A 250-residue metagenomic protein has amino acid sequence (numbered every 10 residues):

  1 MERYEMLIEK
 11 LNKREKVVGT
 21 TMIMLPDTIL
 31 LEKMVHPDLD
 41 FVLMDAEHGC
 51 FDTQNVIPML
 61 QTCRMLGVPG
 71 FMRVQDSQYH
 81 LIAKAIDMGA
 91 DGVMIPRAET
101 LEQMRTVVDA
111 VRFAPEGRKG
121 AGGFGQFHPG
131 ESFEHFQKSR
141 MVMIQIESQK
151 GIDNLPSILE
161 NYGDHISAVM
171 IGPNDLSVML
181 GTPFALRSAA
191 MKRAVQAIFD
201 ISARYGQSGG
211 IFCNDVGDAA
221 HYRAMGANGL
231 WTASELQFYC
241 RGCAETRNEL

Functional and structural regions predicted by a protein language model:
M1-G70, V74-S77, G163-S167, L176: Conserved N-terminal beta1-alpha1 strand-loop-helix module at the mouth
M1-M22, P129-K138, Q196-I198, A203-R204: N-terminal amphipathic alpha-helix/helix-capping segment at the start of soluble metabolic enzymes
M6, I57-M65, K84, M88 (+6 more regions): Alpha-helical scaffolding segments of alpha/beta enzyme cores, especially the outer helices of TIM-barrel or partial
V17-M22, V42-M44, G70-V74, V93-I95 (+4 more regions): Hydrophobic faces of well-ordered beta-strands that scaffold small-molecule active sites in alpha/beta enzyme cores
E32-H36, M72, S77-D91, I95 (+3 more regions): Catalytic cores of alpha/beta
M59, C63, L101-G117, L236-L250: C-terminal helical cap(s) of enzyme catalytic domains, especially alpha/beta-barrels
H80, A90-A168, P173-V178: Conserved anion-binding
I171-K192: Glycine/Thr-rich beta-alpha phosphate-binding loop at enzyme active sites
